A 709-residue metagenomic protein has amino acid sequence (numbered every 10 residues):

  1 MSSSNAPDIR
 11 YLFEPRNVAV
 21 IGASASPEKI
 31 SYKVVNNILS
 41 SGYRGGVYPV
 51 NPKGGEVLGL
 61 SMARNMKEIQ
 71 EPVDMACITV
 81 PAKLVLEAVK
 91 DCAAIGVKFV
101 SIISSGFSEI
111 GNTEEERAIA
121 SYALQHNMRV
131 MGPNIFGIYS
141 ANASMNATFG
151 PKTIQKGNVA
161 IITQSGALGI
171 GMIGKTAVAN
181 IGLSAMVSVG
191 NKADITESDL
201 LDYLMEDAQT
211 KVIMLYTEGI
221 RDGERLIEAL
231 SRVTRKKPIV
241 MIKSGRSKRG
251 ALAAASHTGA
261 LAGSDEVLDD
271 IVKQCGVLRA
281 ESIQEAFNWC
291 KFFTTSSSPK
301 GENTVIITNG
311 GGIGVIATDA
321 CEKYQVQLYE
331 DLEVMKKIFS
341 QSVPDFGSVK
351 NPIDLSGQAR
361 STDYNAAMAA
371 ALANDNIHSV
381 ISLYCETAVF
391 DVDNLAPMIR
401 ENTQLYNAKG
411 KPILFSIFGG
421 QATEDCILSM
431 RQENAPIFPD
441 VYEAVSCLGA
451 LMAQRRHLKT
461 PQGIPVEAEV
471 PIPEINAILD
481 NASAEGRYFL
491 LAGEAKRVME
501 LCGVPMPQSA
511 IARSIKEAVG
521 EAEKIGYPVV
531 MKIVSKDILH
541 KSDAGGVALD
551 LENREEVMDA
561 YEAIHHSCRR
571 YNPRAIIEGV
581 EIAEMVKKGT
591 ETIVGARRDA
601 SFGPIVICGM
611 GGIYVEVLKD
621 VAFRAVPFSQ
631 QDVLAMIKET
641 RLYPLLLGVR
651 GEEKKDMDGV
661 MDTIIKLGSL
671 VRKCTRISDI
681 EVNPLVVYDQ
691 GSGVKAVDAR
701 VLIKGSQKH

Functional and structural regions predicted by a protein language model:
M1-H709: Catalytic-core regions of core metabolic enzymes, especially those transforming organic acids/acyl-group intermediates
